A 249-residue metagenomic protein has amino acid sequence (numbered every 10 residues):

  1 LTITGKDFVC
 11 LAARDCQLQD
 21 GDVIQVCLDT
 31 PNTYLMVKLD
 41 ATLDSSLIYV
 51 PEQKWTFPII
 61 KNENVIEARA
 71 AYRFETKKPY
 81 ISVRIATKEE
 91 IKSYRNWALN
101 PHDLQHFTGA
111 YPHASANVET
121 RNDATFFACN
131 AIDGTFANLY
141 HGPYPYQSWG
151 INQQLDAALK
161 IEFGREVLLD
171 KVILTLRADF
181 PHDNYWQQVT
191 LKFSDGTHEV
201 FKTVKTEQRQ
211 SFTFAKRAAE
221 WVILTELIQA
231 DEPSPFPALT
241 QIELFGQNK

Functional and structural regions predicted by a protein language model:
L1-V23, T30-Y34, K38-A158, E162 (+1 more regions): Disordered, acidic Ser/Thr/Pro-rich linker "stalks" and the adjacent N-terminal cap of the next globular domain
I24-V26, K171-V172, L224: Hydrophobic beta-strand segments within beta-rich accessory/binding domains
N32, E166-L169, N184-W186, A219: Short proline/glycine-enriched turn/loop motifs at strand-loop junctions of beta-rich domains
P143-Y146, I173-L176, G196-E199: Short secondary-structure boundary micro-motifs
Q153-D156, D179-K249: Trp- and acidic/polar-enriched beta-sheet ligand-binding modules for extracellular glycan and matrix recognition
L159-L168, F214-A218: Extracellular and analogous surface-interaction loops
V167-P181: A short beta-strand element within beta-rich, extracytoplasmic domains of secreted/secretory-pathway proteins
